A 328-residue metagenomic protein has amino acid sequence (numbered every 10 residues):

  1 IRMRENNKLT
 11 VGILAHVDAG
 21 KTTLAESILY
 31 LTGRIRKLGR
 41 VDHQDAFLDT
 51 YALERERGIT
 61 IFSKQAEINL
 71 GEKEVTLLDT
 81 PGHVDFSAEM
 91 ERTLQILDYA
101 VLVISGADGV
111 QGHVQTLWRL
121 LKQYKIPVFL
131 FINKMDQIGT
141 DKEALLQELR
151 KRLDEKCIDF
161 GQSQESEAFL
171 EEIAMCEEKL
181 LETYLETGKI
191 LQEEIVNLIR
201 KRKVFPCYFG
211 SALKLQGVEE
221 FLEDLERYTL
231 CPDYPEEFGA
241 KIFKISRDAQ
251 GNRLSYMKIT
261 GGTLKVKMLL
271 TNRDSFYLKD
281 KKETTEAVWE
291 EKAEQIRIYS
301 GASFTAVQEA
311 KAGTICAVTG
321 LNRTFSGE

Functional and structural regions predicted by a protein language model:
I1-E328: Structural and coupling elements of P-loop NTPases
